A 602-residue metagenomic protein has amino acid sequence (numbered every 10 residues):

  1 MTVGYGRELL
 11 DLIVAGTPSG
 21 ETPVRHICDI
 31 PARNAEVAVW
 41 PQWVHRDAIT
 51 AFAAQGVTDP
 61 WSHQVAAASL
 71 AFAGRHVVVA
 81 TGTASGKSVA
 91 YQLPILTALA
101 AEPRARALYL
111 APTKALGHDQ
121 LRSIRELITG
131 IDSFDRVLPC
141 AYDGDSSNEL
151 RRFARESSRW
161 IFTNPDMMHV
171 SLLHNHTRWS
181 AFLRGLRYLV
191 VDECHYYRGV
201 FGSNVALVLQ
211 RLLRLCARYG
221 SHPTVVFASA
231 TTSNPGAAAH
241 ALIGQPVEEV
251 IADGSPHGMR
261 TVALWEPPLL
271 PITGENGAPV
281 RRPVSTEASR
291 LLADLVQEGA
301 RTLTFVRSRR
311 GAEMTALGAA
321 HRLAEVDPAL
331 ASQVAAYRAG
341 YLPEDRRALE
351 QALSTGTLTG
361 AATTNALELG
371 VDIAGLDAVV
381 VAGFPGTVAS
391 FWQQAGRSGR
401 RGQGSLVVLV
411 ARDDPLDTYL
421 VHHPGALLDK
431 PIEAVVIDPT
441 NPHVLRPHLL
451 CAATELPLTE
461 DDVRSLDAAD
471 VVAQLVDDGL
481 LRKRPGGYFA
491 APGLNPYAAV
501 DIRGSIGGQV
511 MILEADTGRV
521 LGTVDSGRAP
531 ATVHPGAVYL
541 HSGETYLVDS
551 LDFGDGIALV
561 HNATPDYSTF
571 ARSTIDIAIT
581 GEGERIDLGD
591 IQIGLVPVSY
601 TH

Functional and structural regions predicted by a protein language model:
M1-S62: Helicase-associated low-complexity/disordered flanking segments
T97-G117, G220-S221: Conserved SF1/SF2 helicase motif Ia
T113-G117, L292-R322: Conserved strand-helix element at the start of the C-terminal RecA-like helicase core
G144-G185: Conserved helix/coil segment N-terminal to the catalytic DExD/H
Y196-G254: Post-DEXD/H (motif II) to motif III coupling segment of the RecA-like Helicase ATP-binding lobe
G236, H240-A241, E248-F305: Conserved interdomain linker/interface between the two RecA-like ATPase lobes of SF2 helicase motors
S332, A339-Y341, T359, N365-L406 (+1 more regions): Conserved RecA-like helicase motor core of SF1/SF2 enzymes
G404-V407, D413-L428, L445-E460, Q474 (+1 more regions): Extended Lys/Arg-rich polyanion-binding regions
